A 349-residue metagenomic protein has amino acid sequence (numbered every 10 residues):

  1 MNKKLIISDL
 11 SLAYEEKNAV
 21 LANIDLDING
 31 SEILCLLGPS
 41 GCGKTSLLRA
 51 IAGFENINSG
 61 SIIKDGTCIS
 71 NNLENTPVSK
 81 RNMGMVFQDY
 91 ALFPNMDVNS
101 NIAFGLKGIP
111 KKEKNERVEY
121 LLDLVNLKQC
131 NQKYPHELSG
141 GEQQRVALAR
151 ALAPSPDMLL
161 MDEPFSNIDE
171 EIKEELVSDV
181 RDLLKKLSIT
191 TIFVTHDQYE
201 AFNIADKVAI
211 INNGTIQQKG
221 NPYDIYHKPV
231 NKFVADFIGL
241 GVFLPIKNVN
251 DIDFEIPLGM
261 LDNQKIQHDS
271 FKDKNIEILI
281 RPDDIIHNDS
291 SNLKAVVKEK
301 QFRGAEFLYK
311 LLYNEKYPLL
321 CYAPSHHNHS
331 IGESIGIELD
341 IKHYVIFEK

Functional and structural regions predicted by a protein language model:
M1-I7, S11-N23, N72-T76, P110: A short, flexible loop at the N-terminus of ABC-type nucleotide-binding domains that lies
L34-C35, M85: Short beta-strand immediately N-terminal to the Walker A/P-loop
L37-P39: The feature captures the beta-strand-to-loop junction immediately N-terminal to the Walker
A52: Helix-to-loop junction immediately C-terminal to a conserved catalytic motif
N58-S61, N213: Conserved coupling/switch loops of ABC nucleotide-binding domains, chiefly the family-specific signature
G60-N71: Conserved ABC transporter NBD signature motif
N82-G84, L92-F233: ABC ATPase nucleotide-binding domains
G241, I252-K349: Non-catalytic connector elements of ABC transporters
